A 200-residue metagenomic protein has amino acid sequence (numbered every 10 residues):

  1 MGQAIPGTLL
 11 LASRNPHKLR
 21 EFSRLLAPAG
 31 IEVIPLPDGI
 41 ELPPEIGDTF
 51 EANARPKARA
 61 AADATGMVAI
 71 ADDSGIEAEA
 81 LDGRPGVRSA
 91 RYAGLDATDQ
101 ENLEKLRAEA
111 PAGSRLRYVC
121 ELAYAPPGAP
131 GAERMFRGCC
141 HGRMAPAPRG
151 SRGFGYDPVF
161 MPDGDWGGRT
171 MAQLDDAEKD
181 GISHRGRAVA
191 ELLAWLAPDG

Functional and structural regions predicted by a protein language model:
G2-L10, H17-G200: Anionic-ligand binding patches
